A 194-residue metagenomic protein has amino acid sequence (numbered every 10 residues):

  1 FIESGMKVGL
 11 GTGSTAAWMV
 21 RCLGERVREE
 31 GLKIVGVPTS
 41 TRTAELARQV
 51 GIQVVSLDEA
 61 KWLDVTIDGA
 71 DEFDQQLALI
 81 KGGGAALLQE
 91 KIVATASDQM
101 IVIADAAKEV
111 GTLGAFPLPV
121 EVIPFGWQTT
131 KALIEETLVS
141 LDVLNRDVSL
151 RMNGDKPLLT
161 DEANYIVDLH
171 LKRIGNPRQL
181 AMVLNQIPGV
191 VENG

Functional and structural regions predicted by a protein language model:
F1-D68, F73: N-terminal active-site beta-alpha-beta segment that forms phosphate/nucleotide-binding and substrate-recognition loops
T41-G194: Conserved phosphate- and dinucleotide-binding cores of soluble alpha/beta proteins, encompassing both enzyme active
